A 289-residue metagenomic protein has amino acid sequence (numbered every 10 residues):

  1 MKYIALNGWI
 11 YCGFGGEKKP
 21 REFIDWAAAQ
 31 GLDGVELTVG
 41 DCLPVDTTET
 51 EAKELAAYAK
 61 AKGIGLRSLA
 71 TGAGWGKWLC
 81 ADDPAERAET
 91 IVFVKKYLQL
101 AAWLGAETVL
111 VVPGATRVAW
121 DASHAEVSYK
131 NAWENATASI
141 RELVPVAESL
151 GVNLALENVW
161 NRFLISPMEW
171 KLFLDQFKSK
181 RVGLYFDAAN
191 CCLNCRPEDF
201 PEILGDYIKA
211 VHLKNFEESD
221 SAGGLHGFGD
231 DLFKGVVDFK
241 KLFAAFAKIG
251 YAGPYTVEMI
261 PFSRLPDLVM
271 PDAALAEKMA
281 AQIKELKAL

Functional and structural regions predicted by a protein language model:
M1-C12, E17-D33, K60, R141 (+2 more regions): Histidine-acidic metal/acid-base catalytic patches
M1-I10, S68-C80, A115-H124: N-terminal small/glycine-rich loop or linker at the start of catalytic domains across soluble metabolic enzymes
I10-C12, V39-D41, G72-W75, A115-R117 (+4 more regions): Active-site-proximal loop/turn and secondary-structure-junction residues that shape catalytic pockets, frequently
G16, T48-E51, D83-T90, A125-A132 (+5 more regions): Residue-level preference for long, well-ordered alpha-helices that form the structural scaffold of enzyme catalytic
K18-E22, Y58-A61, G65, L79-G183 (+1 more regions): Active-site acidic/histidine proton-transfer and metal-coordination neighborhood in alpha/beta enzyme cores
E36, S68, L110, A155 (+2 more regions): Conserved beta-strand positions in the central sheet of alpha/beta enzyme cores
E36-A59, P113-W120: Glycine-rich, proline-tolerant flexible connector loops at the mouths of alpha/beta enzymes
D41, W75-A81, R117-A122, L193-N194 (+2 more regions): A short acidic, helix-capping loop that chelates divalent metal ions and anchors anionic groups
